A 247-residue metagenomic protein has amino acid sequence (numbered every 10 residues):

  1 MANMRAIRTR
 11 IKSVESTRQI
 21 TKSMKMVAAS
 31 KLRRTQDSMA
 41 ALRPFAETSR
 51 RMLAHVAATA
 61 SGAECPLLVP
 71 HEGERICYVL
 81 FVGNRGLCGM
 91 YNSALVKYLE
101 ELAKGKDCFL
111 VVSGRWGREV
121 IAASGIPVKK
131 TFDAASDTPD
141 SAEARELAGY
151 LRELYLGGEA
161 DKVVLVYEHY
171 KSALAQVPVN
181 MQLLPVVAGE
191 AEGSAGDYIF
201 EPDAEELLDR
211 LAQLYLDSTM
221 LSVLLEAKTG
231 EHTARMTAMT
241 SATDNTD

Functional and structural regions predicted by a protein language model:
M1-D247: C-terminal beta-strand-loop-alpha-helix "lid" module of Rossmann-like NAD(P)-dependent dehydrogenases
